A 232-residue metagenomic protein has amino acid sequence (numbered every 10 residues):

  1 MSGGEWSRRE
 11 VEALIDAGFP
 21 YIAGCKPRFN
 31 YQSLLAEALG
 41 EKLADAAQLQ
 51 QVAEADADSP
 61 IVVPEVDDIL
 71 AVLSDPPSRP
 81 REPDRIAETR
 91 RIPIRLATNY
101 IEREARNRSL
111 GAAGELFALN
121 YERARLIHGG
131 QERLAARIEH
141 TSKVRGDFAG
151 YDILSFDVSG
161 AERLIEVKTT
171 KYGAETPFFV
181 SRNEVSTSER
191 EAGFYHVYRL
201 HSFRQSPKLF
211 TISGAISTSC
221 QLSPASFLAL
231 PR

Functional and structural regions predicted by a protein language model:
M1-L39: Charged interaction/catalytic cores of defense and host-pathogen modules
G40-Q131: A short mid-domain helix/strand-loop element embedded in enzyme catalytic domains that forms or borders the active-site
A118, E122, I153-S155, R163-K171: Conserved catalytic cores of phosphodiester-cleaving nucleases, focusing on short active-site segments
R125-F156: A short acidic/basic microdomain associated with nuclease active sites
G150-Y151, A161-E162, F194-Y195: Short, surface-exposed beta-edge/turn micro-motifs
S159-A161, S206: Short acidic/polar mixed-charge low-complexity motifs
V167-A215: Catalytic cores of nucleic-acid endonucleases
R204-R232: Amphipathic alpha-helical interface segments
